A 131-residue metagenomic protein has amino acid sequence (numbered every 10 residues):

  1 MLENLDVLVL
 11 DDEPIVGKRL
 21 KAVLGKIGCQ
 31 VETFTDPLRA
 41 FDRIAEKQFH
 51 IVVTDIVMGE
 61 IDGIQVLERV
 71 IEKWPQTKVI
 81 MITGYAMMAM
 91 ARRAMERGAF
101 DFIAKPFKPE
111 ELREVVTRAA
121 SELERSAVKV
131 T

Functional and structural regions predicted by a protein language model:
N4-I15, L20-L24, V52: Conserved acidic segment of CheY-like receiver
G28-T35, R43: Short hydrophobic/Thr-rich beta-strand motif most characteristic of the beta2 strand and flanking loop of CheY-like
T35-D36, I61-Q65, T83-A86: Acidic catalytic/metal-coordinating carboxylates
D42, I64-Q76, R93: Short amphipathic alpha-helix used as the core "switch/output" element in two-component signaling
M58: Receiver (REC) domain active-site loop signature in two-component systems and cognate sites in sensor histidine kinases
A89, F107-T117: C-terminal output helix
S121-T131: CheY-like receiver
